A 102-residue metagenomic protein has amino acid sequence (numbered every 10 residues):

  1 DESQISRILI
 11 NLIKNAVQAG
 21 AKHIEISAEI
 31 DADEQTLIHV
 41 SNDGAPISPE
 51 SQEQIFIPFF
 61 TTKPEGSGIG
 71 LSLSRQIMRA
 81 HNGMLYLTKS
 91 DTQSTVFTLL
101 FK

Functional and structural regions predicted by a protein language model:
I5-S6: A residue-level detector for a conserved hydrophobic packing site within the catalytic ATP-binding domain
I10-N11, N15: Conserved polar catalytic motif of the HATPase_c/GHKL fold
H23-E34: Short beta-strand/loop element within the Bergerat-fold HATPase_c
N42: Acidic ATP/Mg2+-coordinating residue in the GHKL
I47-P58: Short conserved segment of the HATPase_c
G70, S74: Short alpha-helical Gxxx[C/S/T] motif in the catalytic ATP-binding
M78-R79: Detector for a conserved hydrophobic position within an alpha-helical segment of the HATPase_c
N82-T88: Glycine-rich ATP-binding loops of the HATPase_c
